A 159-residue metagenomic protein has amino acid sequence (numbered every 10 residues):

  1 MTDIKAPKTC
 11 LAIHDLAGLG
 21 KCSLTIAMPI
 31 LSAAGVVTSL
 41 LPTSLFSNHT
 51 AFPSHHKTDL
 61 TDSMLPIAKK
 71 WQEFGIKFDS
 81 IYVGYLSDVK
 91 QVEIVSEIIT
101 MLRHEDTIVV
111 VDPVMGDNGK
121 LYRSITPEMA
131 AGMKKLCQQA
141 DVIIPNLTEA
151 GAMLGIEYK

Functional and structural regions predicted by a protein language model:
M1-D79: Small-residue (G/A/S/T)-rich helix-start motifs and N-terminal tracts that mark the onset
H14, Y85-L86: Conserved residues at beta->alpha junctions
V83, V89-K159: Conserved beta-alpha-beta core of the PfkB/ribokinase-like small-molecule kinase fold
